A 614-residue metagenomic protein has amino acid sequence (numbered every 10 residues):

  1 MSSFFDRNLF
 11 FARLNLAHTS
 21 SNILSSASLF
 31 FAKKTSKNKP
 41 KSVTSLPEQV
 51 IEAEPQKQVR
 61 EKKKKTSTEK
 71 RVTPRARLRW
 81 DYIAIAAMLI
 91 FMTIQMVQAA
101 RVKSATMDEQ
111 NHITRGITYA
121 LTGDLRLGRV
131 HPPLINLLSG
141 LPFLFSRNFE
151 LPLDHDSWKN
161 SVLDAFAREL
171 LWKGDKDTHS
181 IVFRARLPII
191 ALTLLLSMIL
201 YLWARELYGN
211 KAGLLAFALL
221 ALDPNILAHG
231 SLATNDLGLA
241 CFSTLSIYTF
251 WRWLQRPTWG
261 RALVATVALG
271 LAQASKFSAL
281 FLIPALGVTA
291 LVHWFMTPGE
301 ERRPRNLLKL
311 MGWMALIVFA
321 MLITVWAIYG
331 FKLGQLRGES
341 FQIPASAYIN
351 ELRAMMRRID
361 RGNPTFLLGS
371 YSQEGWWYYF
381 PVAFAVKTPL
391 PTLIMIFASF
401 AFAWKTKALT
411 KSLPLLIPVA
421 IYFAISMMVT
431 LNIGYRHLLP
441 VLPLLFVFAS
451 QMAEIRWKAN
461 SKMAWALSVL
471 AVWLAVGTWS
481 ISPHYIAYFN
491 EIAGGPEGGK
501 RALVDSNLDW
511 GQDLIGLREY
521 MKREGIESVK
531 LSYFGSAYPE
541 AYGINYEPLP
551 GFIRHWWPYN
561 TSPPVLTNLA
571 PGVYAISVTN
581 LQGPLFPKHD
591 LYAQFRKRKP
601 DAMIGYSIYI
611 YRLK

Functional and structural regions predicted by a protein language model:
F5-L9, H18, N22-I23, A27 (+8 more regions): Start-transfer (signal-anchor) and selected internal transmembrane alpha helices of multi-pass inner/ER membrane
R13, S20, L24-A27, F31-K41 (+4 more regions): C-terminal luminal/periplasmic domains and tails of membrane-associated envelope-modifying transferases
L89, L215-A216, I396-A398, K407-M427 (+1 more regions): Transmembrane alpha-helix segments characteristic of polytopic inner-membrane glycan-assembly/cell-envelope
L125-P188, L336-Q373: Interfacial juxtamembrane loops and adjacent helix segments that form the catalytic/substrate-binding surfaces
L153-R168, L200-L222, Q255-G260, V264 (+1 more regions): Transmembrane-helix signature of polytopic, membrane-embedded enzymes that assemble or transfer cell-envelope glycans
A216-A221, Y248, L269, Q273: Short helix- or helix-capping micro-motifs that position conserved polar/aromatic residues at function-defining sites
Y248-T258, L269, L282-V318, F400-K411 (+2 more regions): Perimembrane helix-loop-helix junctions
A383, K387-L409: Hydrophobic, aromatic-rich transmembrane alpha-helices and their immediate juxtamembrane boundary segments
